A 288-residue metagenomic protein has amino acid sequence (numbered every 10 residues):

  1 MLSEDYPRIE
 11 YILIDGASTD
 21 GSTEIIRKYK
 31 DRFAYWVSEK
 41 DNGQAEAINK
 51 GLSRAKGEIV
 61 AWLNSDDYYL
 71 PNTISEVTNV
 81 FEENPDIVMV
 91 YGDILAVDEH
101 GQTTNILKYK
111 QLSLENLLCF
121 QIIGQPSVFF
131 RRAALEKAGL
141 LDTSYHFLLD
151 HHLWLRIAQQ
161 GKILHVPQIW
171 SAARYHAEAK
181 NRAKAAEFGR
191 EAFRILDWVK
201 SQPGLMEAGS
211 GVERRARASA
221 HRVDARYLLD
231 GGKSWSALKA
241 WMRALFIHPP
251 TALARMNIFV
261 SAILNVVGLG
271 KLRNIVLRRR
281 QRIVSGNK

Functional and structural regions predicted by a protein language model:
M1-R8: Short, acidic, metal-binding catalytic loop of nucleotide-sugar glycosyltransferases
P7, D15-E24, N64: A conserved acidic beta->alpha catalytic loop
D20-K28, Y68, N72: Acidic helix N-cap motif at the loop->helix transition within catalytic regions of sugar-transfer enzymes
I25, E39-A55, E76: Glycine-rich, basic loop-to-helix element that forms the pyrophosphate-binding segment of sugar-nucleotide handling
S53, I106-I195: Conserved nucleotide-sugar donor-binding catalytic segment
V60: Short aromatic/hydrophobic "clamp" motif used to bind/position activated sugar donors
Y68, N72-T104: Conserved donor NDP-sugar-binding/catalytic core segment of glycosyltransferases
H151-H152, I169-K288: C-terminal subregions of glycosyltransferases and related glycan-biosynthesis enzymes
